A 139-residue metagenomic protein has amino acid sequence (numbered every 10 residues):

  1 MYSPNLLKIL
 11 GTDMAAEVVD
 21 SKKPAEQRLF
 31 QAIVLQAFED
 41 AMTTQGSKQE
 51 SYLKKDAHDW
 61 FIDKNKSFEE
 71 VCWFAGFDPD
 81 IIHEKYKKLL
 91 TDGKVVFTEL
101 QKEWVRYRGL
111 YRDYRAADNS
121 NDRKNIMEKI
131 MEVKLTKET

Functional and structural regions predicted by a protein language model:
M1-T139: Charged interaction scaffolds used for protein-protein
